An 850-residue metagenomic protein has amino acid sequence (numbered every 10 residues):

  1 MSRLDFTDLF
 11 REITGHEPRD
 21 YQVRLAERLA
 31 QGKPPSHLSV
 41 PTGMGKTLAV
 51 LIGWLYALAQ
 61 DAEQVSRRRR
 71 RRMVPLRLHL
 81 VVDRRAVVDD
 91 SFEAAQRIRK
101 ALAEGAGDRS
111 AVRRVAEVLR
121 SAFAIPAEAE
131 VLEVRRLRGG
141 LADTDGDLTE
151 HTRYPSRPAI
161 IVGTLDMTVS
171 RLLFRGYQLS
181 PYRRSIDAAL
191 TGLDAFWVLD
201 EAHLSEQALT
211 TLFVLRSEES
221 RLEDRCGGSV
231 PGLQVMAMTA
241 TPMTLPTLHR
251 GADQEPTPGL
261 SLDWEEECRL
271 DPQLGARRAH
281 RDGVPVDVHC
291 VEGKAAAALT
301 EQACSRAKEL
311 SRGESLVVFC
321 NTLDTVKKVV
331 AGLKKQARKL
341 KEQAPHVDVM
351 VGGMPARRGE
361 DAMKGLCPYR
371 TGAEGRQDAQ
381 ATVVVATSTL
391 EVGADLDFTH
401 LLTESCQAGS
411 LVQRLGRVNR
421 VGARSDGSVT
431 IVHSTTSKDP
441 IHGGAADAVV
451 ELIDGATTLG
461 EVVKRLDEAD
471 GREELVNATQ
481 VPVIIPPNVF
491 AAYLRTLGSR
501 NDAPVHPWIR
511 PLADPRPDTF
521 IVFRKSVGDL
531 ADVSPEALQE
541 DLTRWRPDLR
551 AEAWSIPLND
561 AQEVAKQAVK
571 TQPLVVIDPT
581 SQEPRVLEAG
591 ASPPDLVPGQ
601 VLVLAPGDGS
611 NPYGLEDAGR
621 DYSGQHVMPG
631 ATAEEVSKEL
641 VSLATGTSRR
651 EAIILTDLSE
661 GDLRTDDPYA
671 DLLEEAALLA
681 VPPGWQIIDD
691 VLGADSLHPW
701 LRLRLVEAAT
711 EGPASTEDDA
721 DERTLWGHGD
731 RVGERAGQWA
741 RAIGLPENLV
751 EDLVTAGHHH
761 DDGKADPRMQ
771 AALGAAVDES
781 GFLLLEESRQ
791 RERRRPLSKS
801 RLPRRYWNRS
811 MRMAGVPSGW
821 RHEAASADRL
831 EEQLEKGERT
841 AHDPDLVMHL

Functional and structural regions predicted by a protein language model:
M1-S39, I52: Conserved pre-motif I regulatory segment
T47, R70-K100, E104-R114, L141 (+2 more regions): Conserved Walker A/P-loop ATP-binding site and its immediately adjacent core in helicase/helicase-like ATPase domains
R77-S91, A307-Q336, V349: Conserved strand-helix element at the start of the C-terminal RecA-like helicase core
A103-P181: Inter-Walker segment of RecA-like/P-loop motor cores
D166-G227: SF2 helicase catalytic motif II
D200, S715-E717, D721-E722, R741 (+1 more regions): Divalent metal-dependent catalytic cores for phosphoryl transfer on phosphate-bearing substrates
C226-Q234, M238-S311: Interdomain hinge/linker at the junction between the two RecA-like core domains of SF2 helicases
C304-K308, K328-Y369, A373, C406-Q407 (+3 more regions): C-terminal helicase lobe and adjacent C-terminal extensions/tails of nucleic-acid helicase motors
